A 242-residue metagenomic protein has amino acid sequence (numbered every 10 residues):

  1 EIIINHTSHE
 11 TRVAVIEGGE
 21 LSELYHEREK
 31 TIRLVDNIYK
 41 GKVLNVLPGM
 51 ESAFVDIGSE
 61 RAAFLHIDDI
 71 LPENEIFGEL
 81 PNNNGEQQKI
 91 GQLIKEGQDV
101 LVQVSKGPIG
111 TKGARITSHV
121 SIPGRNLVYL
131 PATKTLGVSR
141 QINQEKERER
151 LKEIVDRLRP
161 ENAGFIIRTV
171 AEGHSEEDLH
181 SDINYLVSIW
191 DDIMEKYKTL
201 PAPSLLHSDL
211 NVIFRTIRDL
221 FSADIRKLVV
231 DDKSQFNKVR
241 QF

Functional and structural regions predicted by a protein language model:
E1-F242: Single-stranded RNA-binding surfaces
